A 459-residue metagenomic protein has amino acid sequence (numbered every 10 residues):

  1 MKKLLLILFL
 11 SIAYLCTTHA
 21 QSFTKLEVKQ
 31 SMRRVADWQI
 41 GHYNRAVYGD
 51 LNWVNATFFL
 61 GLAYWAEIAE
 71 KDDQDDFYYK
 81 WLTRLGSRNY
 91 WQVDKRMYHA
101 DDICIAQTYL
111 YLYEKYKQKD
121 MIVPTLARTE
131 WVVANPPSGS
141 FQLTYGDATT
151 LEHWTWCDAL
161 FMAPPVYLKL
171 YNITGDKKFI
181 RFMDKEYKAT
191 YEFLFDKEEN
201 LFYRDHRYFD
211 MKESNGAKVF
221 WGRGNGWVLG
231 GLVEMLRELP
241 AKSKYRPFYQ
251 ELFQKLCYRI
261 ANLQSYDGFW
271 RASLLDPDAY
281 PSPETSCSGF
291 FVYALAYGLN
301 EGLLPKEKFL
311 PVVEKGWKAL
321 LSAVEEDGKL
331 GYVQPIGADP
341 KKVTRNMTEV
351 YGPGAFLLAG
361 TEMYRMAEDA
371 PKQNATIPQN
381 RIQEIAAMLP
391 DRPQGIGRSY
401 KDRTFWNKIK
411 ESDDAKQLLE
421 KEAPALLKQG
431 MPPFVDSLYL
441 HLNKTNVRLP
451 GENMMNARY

Functional and structural regions predicted by a protein language model:
M1-F23: Bacterial Sec-dependent N-terminal signal peptides
L10, F23-A56, A63-F77, W81-R88 (+7 more regions): CBM-like carbohydrate-recognition segments
F23, Y48-G49, D94, K218 (+2 more regions): Second-shell loop/turn segments in exported
E70, K80, R88-Y208, S214-G216 (+1 more regions): Extended ligand-binding groove/face enriched in aromatic
G146-D147, L274-D276: Short loop/turn motifs that cap or connect beta-strands within the blades of beta-propeller-type repeat domains
C157-D158, P165-L274, P281-V292, L304-V333 (+3 more regions): Extended ligand-binding clefts on enzyme/binding-domain cores
D391-G395, Y400-F405, P433: Globin-like tetrapyrrole-binding proteins
G395, D414-Y459: Compact alpha-helical subdomains of small soluble proteins
